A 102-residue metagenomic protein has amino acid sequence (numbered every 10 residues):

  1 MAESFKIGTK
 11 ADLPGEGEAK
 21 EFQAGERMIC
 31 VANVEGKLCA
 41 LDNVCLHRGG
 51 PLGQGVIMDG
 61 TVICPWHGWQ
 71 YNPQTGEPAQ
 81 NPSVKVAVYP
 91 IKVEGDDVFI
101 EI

Functional and structural regions predicted by a protein language model:
M1-D59, E77, K85, Y89-I102: N-terminal pre-ligand scaffold of iron-sulfur
C45, C64-H67: Short cysteine clusters
Y71: Short Cys/His-rich micro-motifs in 6-15 aa windows
P82: Glycine/small-residue-rich loop that forms an oxyanion/phosphate-binding "nest" at active or ligand-binding sites
